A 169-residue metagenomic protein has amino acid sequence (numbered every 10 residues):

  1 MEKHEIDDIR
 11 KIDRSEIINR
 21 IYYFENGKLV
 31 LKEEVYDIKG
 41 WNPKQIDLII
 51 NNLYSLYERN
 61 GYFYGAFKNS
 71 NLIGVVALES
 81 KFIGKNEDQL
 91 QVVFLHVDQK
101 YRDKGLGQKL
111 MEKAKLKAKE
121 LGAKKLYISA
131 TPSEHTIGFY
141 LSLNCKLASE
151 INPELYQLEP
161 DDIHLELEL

Functional and structural regions predicted by a protein language model:
H4-D7, E134-H135: Short alpha-helical
D8-K11, N52, K109, K113: Alpha-helical elements of Rossmann-like donor-binding domains used by nucleotide-donor carbohydrate transfer enzymes
K11-D88, V93, D98, E168-L169: Acetyl-CoA-dependent GNAT
F94-V97, D103-L116, L141-S142: Conserved acetyl-CoA-binding loop-helix of GNAT-fold acetyltransferases
G107, M111, S133-T136, P153-E159: Short glycine/proline-centered loop/turn elements that form peptide/ligand docking sites
A118-S129: Conserved GNAT acetyl-CoA-binding A-motif
L121, S142-L143: Structural motif
Y127, K146-I163: Conserved catalytic-core motifs of GNAT/GCN5-like acyltransferases
